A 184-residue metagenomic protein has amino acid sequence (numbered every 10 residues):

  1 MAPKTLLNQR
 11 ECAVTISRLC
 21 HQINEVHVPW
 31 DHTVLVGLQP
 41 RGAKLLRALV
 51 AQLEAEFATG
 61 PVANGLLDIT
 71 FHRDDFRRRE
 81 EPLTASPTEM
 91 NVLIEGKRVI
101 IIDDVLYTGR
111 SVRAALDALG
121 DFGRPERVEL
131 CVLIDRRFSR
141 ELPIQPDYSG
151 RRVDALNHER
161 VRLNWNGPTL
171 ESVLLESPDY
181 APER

Functional and structural regions predicted by a protein language model:
M1-H32: Active-site-facing substrate-recognition patch
C20, A48-E56, A118: Alpha-helical structural signal in soluble globular domains
H32, A63, R98, R127-E129: Residues at the starts of beta-strands that form the adenosine-phosphate
L38-L45: Glycine-rich phosphate-binding loops at beta-strand->alpha-helix junctions
A55-V99, R113, E141: Short, glycine/charge-rich flexible loops or terminal/linker lids adjacent to PRPP-binding catalytic cores
D104, G109: Conserved G/P- and acidic residue-centered "switch" motifs that form tight phosphate/ATP-binding loops in soluble
D117-R184: PRPP-dependent phosphoribosyltransferase catalytic core
